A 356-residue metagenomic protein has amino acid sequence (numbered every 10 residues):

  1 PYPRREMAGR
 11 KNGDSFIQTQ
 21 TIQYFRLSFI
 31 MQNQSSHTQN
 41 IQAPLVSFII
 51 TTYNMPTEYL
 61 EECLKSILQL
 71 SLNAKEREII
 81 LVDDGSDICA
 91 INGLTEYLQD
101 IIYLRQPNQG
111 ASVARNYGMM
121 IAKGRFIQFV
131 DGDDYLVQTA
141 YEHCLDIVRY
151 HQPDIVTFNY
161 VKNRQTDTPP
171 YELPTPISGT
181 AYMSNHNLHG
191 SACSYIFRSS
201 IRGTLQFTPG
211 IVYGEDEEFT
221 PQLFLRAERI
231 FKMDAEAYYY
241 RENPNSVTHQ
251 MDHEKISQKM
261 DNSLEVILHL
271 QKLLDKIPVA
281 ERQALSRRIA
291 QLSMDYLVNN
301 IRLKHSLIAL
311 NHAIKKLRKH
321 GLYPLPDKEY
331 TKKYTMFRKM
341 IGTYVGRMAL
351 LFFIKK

Functional and structural regions predicted by a protein language model:
G9, F25, F29-N262, K272 (+1 more regions): Nucleotide-sugar donor-binding/catalytic module of glycosyltransferases that assemble extracellular/cell-envelope
K11-N12, T19: Polybasic, lysine-rich low-complexity intrinsically disordered segments
M31-N33, R302-K356: Membrane-interface aromatic/basic loop that binds lipid-linked glycans or pyrophosphate carriers, typified by
D261-A284, Y323: C-terminal, non-catalytic tails of nucleotide-sugar-dependent glycosyltransferases
L274-I277, Y296-K304: Secondary-structure edge/capping motif, primarily at the C-terminal ends of alpha-helices and the immediately following
R287-V298: Amphipathic alpha-helical repeat scaffolds of TPR domains
